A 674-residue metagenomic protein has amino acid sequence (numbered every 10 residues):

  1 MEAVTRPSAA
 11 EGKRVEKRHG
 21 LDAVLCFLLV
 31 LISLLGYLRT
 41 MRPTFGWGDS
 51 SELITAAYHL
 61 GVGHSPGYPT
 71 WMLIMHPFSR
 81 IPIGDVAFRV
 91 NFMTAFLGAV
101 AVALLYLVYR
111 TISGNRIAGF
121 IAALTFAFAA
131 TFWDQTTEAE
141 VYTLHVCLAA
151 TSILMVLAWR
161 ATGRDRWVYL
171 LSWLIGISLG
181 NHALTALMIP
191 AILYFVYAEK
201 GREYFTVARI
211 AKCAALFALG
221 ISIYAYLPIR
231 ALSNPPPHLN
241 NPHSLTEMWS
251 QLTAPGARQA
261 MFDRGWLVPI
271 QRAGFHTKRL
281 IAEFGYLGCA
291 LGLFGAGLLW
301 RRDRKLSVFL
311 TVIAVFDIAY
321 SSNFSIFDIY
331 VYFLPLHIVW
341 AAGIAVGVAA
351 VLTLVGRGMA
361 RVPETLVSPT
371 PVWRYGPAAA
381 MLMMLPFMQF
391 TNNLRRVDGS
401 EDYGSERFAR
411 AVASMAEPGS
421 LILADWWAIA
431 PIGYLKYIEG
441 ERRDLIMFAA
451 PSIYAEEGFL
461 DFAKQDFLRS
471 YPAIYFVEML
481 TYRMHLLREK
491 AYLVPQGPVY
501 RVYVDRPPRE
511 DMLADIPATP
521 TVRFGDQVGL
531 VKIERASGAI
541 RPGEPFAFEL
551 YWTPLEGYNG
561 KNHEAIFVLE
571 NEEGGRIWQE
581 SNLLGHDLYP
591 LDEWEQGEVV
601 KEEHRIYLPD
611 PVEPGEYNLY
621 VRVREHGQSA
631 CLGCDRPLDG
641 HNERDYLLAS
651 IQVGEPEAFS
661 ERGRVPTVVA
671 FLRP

Functional and structural regions predicted by a protein language model:
E16, R410-G433, E439-P674: C-terminal luminal/periplasmic domains and tails of membrane-associated envelope-modifying transferases
A23-C26, L105-F128, C147, R166 (+3 more regions): Transmembrane-helix signature of polytopic, membrane-embedded enzymes that assemble or transfer cell-envelope glycans
F27, F92-S113, T151-M155, F294 (+1 more regions): Transmembrane-helix motifs of polytopic, lipid-linked glycan transferases
R110-R116, T136, S152-V168, I175-I177 (+1 more regions): Membrane-interface transmembrane helices that cradle and orient dolichyl/undecaprenyl
R160-A161, L187-A218, R361, L385: Perimembrane helix-loop-helix junctions
A282-R304, R357: Hydrophobic, aromatic-rich transmembrane alpha-helices and their immediate juxtamembrane boundary segments
V308-T311, A319-M359: Hydrophobic/aromatic-rich transmembrane helices and adjacent perimembrane loops
Y375-E401: Transmembrane alpha-helical segments
